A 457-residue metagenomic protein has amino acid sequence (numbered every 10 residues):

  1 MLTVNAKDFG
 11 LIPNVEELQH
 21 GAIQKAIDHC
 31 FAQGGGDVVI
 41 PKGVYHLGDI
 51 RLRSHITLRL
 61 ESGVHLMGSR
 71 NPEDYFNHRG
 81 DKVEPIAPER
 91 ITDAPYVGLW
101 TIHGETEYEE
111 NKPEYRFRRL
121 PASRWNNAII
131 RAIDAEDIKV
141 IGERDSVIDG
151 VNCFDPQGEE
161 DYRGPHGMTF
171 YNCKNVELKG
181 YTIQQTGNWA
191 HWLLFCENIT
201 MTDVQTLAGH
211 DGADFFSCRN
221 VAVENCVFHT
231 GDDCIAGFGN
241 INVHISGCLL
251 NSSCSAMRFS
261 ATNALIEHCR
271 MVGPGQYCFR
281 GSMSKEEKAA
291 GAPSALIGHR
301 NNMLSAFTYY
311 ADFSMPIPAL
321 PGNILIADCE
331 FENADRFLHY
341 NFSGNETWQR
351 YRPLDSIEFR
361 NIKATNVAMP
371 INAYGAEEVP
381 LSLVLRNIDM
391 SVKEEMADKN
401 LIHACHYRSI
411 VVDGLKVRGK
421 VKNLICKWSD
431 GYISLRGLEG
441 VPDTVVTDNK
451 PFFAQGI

Functional and structural regions predicted by a protein language model:
M1-I457: Extracellular/periplasmic carbohydrate-active domains that bind, remodel, or depolymerize complex polysaccharides
